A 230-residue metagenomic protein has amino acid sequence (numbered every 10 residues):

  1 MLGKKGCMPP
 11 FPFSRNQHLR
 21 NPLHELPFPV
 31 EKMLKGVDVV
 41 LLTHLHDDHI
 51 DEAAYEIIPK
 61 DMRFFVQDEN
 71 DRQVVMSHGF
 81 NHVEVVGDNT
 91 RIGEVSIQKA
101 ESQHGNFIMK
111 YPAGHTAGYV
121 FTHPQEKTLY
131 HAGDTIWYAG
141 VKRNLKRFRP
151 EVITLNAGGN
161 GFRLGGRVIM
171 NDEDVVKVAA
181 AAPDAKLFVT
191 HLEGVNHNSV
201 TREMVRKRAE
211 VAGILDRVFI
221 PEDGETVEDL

Functional and structural regions predicted by a protein language model:
M1-L41, E52-Y55, F107, W137-R147: Pre-active-site segment of Zn-dependent metallo-hydrolases
G3, G36-H46, F65-D68, L129-T135 (+3 more regions): Active-site neighborhood of phospho(di)ester-bond hydrolases with catalytic His/Asp-centered motifs
C7-S14, K127-A132, T154-V168: Acidic/glycine-enriched edge-of-secondary-structure segments
L19-P27, L45-D48, G79, G133-I136 (+1 more regions): Short gly/ser/thr-rich secondary-structure transition/capping motifs
F28-T90: Active-site HxH/HxHxD metal-binding segment of metal-dependent hydrolases
V66-E126, K207-L230: Metallo-beta-lactamase
Q103-G105, Q125-K127, G159-F162, G194: A short, flexible beta-alpha/helix-coil linker loop
I136-D223: Cap/insert and terminal regions of metallo-dependent hydrolase folds
